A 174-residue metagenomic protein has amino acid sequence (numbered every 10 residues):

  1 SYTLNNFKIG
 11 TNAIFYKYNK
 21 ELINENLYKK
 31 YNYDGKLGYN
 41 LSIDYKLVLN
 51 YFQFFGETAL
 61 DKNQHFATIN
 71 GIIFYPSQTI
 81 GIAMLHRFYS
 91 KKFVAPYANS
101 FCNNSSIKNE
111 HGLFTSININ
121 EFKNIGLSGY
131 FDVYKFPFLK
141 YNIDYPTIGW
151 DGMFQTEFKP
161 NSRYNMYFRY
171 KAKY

Functional and structural regions predicted by a protein language model:
Y2-N24, K30-Y174: Exposed, low-structure sequence patches enriched in small/polar residues
